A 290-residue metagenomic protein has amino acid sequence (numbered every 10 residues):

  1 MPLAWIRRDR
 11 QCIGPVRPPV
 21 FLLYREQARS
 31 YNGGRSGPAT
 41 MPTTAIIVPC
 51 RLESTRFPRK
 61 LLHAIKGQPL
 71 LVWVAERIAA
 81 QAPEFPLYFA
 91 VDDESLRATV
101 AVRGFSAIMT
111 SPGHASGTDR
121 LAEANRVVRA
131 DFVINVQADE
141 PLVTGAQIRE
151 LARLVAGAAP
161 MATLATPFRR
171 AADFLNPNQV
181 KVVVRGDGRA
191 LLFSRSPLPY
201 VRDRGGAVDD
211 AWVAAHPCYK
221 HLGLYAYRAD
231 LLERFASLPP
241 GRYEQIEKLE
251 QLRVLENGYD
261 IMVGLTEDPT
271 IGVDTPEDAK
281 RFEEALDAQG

Functional and structural regions predicted by a protein language model:
R7, G14-V16, L22, A28-R29 (+2 more regions): Short, low-complexity intrinsically disordered segments enriched in A/P/G/S/L with frequent Arg, especially at protein
P42-V91: N-terminal glycine-rich phosphate-binding loop and ensuing alpha1 helix
I46, L87-F89, A162, A190 (+1 more regions): Hydrophobic/aromatic residues located in beta-strands of well-ordered beta-sheets within soluble catalytic
Y88, E94-R153: Short phosphate-binding loop-to-helix
V91-D92, V143, Y227, D274: A conserved hydrophobic position in a structured secondary element of the catalytic/binding core that shapes
T144-P239: Conserved core of the sugar-phosphate nucleotidyltransferase
A207-G290: Conserved alpha/beta core of the MobA/IspD/sugar-nucleotide pyrophosphorylase nucleotidyltransferase superfamily
